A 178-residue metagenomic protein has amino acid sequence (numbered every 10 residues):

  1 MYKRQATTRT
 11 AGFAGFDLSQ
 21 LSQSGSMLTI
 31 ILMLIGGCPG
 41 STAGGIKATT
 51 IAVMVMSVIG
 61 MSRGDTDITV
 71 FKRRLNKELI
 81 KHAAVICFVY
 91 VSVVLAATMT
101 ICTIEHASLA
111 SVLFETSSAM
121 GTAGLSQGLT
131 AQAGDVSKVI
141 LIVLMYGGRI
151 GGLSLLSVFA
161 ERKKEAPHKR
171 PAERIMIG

Functional and structural regions predicted by a protein language model:
K3-G178: Membrane-proximal intracellular helices of multi-pass ion channels
